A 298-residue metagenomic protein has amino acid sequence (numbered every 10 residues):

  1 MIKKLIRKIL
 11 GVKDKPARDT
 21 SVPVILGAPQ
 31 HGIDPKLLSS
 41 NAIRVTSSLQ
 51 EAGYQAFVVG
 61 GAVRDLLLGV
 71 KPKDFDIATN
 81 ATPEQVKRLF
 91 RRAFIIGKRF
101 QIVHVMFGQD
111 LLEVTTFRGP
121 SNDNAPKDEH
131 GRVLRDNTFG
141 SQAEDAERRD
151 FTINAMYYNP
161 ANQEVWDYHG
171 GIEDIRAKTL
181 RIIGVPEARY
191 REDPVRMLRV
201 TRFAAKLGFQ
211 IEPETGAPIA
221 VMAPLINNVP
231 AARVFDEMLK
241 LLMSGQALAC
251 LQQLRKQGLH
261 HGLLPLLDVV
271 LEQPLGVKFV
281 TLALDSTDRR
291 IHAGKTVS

Functional and structural regions predicted by a protein language model:
M1-S298: Catalytic cores of the polymerase beta-like nucleotidyltransferase superfamily and closely associated nucleotide
